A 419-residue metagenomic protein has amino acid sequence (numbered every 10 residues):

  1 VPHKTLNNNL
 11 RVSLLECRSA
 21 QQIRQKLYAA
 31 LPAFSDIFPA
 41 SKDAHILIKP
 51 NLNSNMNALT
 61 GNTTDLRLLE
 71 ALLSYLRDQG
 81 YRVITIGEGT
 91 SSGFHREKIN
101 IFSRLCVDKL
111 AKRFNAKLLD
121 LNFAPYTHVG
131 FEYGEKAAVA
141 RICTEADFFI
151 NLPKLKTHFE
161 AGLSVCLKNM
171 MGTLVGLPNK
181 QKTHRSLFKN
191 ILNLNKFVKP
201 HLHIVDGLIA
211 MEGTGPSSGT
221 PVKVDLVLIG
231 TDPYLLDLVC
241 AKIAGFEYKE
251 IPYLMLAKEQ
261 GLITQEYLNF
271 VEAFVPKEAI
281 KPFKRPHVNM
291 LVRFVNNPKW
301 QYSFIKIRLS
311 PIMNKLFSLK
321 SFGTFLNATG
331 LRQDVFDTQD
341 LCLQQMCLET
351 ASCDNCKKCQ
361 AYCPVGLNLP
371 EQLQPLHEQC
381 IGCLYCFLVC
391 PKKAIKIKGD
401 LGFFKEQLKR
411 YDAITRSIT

Functional and structural regions predicted by a protein language model:
V1-C356, A361-H377, G382, F387 (+1 more regions): N-terminal and secondary-structure boundary signal
